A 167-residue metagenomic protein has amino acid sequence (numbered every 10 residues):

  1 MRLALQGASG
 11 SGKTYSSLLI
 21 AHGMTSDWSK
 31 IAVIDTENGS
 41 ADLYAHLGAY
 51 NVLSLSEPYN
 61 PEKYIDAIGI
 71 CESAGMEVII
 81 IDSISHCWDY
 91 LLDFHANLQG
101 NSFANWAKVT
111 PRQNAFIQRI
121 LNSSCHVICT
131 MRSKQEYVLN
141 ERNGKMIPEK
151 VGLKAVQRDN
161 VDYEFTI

Functional and structural regions predicted by a protein language model:
M1-V78, S85-H86: Conserved P-loop
A8, N114-I167: Phosphate-binding/switch region of NTP-binding enzymes
T14, E57-I65, V78, F103-N122 (+1 more regions): Amphipathic alpha-helical transducer elements in NTP-driven molecular machines
E37-A41, I84-C87, V127, S133-V138: Conserved nucleotide-binding/hydrolysis micro-motifs of P-loop NTPases
A45, D89-F94, L139-E141: Short, conserved acidic/polar surface loops in the N-terminal third of protein domains
A49-N51, H95-Q99, K145-M146: Glycine-rich, phosphate-binding/catalytic loops in enzymes
S73-A74, I84-C87, A115-F116, S123-S124: Non-cytosolic segments of integral membrane proteins
I81-P111: Conserved P-loop NTPase nucleotide-binding/switch module
